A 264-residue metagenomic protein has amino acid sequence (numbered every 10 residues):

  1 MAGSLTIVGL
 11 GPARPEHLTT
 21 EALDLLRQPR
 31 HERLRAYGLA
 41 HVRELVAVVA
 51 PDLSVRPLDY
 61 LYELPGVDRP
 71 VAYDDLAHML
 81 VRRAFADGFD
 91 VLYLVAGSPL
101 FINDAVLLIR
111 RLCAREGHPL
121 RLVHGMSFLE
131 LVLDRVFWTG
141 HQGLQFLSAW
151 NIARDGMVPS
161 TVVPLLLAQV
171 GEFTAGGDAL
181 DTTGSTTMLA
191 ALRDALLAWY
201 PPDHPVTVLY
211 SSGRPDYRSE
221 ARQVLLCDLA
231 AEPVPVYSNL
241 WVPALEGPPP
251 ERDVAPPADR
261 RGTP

Functional and structural regions predicted by a protein language model:
M1-P119, V123, S238-N239: Class I S-adenosyl-L-methionine
A2-V8, L25, F85, R110 (+2 more regions): Beta-strand/loop-alpha-helix module characteristic of Rossmann-like adenine-cofactor folds
